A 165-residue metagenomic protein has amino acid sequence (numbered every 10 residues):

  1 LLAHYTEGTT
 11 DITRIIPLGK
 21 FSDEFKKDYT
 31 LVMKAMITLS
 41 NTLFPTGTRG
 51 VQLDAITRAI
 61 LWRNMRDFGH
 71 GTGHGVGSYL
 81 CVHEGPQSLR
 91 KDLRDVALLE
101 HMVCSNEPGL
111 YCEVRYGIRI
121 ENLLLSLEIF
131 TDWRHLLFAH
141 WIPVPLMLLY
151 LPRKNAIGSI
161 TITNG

Functional and structural regions predicted by a protein language model:
L1-G165: Active-site neighborhoods and metal-handling regions in enzymes and metal-associated proteins
